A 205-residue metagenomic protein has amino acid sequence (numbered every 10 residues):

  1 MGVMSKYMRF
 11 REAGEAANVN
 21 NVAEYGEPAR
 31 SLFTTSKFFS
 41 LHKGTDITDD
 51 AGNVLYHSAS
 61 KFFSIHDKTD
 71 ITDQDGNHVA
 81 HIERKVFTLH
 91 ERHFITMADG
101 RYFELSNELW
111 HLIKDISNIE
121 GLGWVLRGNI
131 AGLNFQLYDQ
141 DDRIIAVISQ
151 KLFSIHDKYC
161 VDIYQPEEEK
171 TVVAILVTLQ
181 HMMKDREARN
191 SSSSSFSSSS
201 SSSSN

Functional and structural regions predicted by a protein language model:
G2-N205: Intrinsically disordered, low-complexity proline/glycine-rich segments
